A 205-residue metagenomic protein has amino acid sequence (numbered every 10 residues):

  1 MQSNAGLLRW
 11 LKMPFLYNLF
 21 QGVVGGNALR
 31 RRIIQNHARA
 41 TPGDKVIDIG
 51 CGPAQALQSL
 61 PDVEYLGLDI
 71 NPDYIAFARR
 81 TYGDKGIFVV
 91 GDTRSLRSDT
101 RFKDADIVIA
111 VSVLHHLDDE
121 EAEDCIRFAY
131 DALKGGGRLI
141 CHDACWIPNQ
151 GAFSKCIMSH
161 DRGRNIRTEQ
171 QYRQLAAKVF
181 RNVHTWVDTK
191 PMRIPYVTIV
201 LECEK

Functional and structural regions predicted by a protein language model:
M1-T100, L117-E123, F128, R138-K205: Class I (Rossmann-like) S-adenosyl-L-methionine-dependent methyltransferase catalytic domain, capturing the SAM-binding
D104: Short acidic/histidine-rich motifs immediately flanking catalytic phosphotransfer sites in two-component signaling
I109: A conserved beta-strand element that flanks and buttresses the S-adenosyl-L-methionine
S112-H116: Short catalytic micro-motifs in class I SAM-dependent methyltransferases
D131: Short, surface-exposed basic-aromatic patches at helix termini and helix-loop junctions that form
